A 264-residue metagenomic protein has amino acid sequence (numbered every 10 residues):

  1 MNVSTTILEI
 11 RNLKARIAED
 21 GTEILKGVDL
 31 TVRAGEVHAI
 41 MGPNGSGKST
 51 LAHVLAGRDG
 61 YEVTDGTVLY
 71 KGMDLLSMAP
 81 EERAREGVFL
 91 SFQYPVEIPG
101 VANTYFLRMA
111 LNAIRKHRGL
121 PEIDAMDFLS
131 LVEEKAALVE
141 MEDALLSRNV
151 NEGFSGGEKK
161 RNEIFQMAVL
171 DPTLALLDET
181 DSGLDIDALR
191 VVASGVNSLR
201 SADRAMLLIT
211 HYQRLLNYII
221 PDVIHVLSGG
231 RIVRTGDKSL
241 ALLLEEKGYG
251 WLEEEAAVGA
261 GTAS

Functional and structural regions predicted by a protein language model:
L8, E23-G27: Conserved structural motif at the start of ABC-family nucleotide-binding domains
M41-P43: The feature captures the beta-strand-to-loop junction immediately N-terminal to the Walker
T67-R83, N151: ABC ATPase NBD Q-loop/coupling interface
V96-T173: ABC-family P-loop ATPase nucleotide-binding domains
E179-T180: Walker B catalytic motif
L189-A202: Helical segment within the ABC ATPase nucleotide-binding domain
L227, R231-E254: Conserved beta-strand-loop-alpha-helix hinge in the C-terminal portion of ABC ATPase nucleotide-binding domains
